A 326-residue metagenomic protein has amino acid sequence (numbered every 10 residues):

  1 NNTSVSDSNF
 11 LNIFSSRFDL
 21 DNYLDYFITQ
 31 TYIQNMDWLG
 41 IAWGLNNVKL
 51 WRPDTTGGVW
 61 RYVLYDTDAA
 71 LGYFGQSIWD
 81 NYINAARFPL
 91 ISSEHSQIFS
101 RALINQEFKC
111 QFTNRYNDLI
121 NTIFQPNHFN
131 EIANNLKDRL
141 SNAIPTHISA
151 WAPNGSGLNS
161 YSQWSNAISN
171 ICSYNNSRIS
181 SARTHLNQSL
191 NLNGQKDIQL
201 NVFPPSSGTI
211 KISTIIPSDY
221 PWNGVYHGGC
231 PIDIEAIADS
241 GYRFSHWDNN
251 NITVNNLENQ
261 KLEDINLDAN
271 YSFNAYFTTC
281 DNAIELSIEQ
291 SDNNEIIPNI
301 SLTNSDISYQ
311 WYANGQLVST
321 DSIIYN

Functional and structural regions predicted by a protein language model:
N1-N201: Middle-to-C-terminal accessory/interaction subdomains
V202-S207, D239-F244, C280, L302-S308: Short proline/glycine-enriched turn/loop motifs at strand-loop junctions of beta-rich domains
S213-Y242, L267: Extracellular modular ligand-binding repeats in secreted and cell-surface proteins
Y226-H227, E258-N270, I323-N326: Solvent-exposed segments in extracellular or luminal domains encompassing
P231-E258, Q310: Surface-exposed interfaces of beta-sheet-rich extracellular modules
P231-I237, N293-L302: A short beta-strand segment in extracellular, disulfide-stabilized domains
N251-L257, G315-S322: Short beta-strand segments within Ig-like beta-sandwich modules, predominantly Fibronectin type-III
D281-I288: Proline-enriched interdomain boundary motifs that mark the N-terminal boundary and often initiate the first structured
